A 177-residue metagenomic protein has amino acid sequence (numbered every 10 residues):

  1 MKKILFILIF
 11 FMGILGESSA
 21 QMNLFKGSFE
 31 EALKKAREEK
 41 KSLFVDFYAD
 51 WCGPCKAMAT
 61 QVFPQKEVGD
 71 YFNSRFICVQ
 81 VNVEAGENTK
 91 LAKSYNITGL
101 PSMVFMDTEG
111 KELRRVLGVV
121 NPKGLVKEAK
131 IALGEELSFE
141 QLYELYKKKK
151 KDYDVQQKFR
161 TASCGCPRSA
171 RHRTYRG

Functional and structural regions predicted by a protein language model:
I4-I14: Sec-dependent N-terminal signal peptides
L15-A20: Sec/Tat signal peptide C-region and signal peptidase I cleavage site
M22-G27, F47, Q61-N88, I97 (+1 more regions): Thiol-based oxidoreductase modules, predominantly thioredoxin-like and allied folds used for disulfide exchange
N23-S42, F72: A short beta-strand-turn-helix
E39-C52: Short active-site neighborhood of thiol/selenol oxidoreductases, capturing the structured segment around
K56-T60: Detector for the c-type heme attachment site
T98-S138: Non-catalytic, surface beta->alpha helical segment in thiol-disulfide oxidoreductase systems
L145-G177: Oxidative protein folding and maturation machinery
